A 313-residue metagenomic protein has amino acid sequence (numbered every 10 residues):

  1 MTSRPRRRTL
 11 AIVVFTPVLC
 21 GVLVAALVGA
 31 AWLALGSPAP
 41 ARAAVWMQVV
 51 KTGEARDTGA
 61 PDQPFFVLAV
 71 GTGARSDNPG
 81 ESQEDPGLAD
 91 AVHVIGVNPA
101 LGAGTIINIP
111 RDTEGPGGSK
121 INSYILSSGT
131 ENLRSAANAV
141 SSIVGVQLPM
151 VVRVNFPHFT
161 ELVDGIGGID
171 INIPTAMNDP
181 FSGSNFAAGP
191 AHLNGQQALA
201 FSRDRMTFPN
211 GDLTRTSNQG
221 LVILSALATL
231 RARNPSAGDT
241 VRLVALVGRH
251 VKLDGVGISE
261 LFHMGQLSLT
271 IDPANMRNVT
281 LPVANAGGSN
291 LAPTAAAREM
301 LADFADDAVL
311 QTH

Functional and structural regions predicted by a protein language model:
T2-H313: Non-catalytic, solvent-exposed segments at the cell envelope interface
